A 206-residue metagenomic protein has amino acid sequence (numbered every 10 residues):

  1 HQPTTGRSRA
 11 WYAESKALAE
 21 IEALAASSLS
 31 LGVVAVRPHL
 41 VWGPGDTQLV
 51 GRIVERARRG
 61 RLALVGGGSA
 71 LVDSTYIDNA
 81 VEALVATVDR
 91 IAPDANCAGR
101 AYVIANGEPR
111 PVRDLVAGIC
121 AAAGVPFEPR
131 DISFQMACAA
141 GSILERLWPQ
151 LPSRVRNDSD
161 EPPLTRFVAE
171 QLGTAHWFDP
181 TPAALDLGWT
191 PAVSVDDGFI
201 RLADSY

Functional and structural regions predicted by a protein language model:
H1-T4, V54-V65, V125, S153-R156 (+2 more regions): A short C-terminal helix-loop "cap" of Rossmann-like NAD(P)-dependent dehydrogenase/epimerase domains
R7-R37: Active-site Tyr-X1-5-Lys
E14, L18-A19, D46-R52, G66-R90 (+1 more regions): Substrate-positioning beta->alpha
H39, P44: Proline-glycine-enriched beta-turn/loop adjacent to the NAD(P) cofactor-binding site in Rossmann-like oxidoreductases
A80, L84, I104, L115 (+2 more regions): Non-catalytic, hydrophobic alpha-helical segments
R90-P163, I200-R201: Mid/C-terminal beta-alpha module of Rossmann-like enzyme folds, strongest in SDR-family dehydrogenases/epimerases
V112, D160-E161, F167-P180: Active-site loop of classical SDR/Rossmann-like NAD(P)-dependent oxidoreductases, centered on the catalytic Tyr-X3-Lys
F178-D186, T190-Y206: Amphipathic terminal alpha-helices
